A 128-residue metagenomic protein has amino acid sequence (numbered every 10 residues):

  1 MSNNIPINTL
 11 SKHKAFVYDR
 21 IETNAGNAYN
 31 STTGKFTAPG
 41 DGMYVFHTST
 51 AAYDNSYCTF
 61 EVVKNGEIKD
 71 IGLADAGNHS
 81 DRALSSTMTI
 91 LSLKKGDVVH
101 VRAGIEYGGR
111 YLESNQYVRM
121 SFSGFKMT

Functional and structural regions predicted by a protein language model:
M1-T128: Extracellular jelly-roll beta-sandwich "head" domains, especially the C-terminal globular C1q domain
